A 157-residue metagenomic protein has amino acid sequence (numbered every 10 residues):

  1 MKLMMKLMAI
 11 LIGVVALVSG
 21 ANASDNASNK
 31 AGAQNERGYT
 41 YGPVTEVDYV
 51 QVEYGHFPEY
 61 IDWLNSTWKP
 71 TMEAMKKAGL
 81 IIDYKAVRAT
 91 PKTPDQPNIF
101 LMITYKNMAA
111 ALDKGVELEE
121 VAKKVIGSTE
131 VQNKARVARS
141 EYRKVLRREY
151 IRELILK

Functional and structural regions predicted by a protein language model:
M1-A9: Bacterial N-terminal signal peptides that target proteins for export
M8-S19: Bacterial N-terminal signal peptides
S24-N35, Y39, A74-I82, M102-R152: An amphipathic, aromatic/His-enriched active-site/gating alpha helix that lines ligand/cofactor pockets
T40-G55: Acidic/histidine-rich, surface-exposed loop or edge segments in extracytoplasmic proteins
V47, W68, M102: Short, structured motif recognition centered on aromatic/hydrophobic residues
H56-D83: Short amphipathic alpha-helical segments
I61, Q96-N98, L112-V116: Short, solvent-exposed loop/turn and secondary-structure capping segments
T90-I103: Charged, often glycine-rich, active-site loop that binds/positions anionic groups
